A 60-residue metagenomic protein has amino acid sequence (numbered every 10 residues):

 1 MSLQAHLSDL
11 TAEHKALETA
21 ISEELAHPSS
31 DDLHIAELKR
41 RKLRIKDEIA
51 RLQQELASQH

Functional and structural regions predicted by a protein language model:
M1-H60: Extended, charge-rich alpha-helical interface modules
